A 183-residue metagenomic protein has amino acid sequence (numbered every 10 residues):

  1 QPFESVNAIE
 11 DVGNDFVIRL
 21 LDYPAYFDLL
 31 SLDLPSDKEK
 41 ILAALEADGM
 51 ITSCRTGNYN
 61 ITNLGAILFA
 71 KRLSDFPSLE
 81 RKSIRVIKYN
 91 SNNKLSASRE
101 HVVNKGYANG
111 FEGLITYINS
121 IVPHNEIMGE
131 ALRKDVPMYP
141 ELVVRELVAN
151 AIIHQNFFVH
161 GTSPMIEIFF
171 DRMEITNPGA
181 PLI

Functional and structural regions predicted by a protein language model:
Q1-I183: Active-site helix-to-loop segments that bind/position phosphate- or nucleotide-bearing substrates and donors across
